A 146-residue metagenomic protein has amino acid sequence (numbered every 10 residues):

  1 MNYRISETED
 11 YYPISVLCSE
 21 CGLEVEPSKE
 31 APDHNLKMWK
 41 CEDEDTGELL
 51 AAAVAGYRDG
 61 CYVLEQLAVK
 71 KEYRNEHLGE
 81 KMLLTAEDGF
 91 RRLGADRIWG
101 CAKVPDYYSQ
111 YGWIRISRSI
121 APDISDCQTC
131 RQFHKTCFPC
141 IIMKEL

Functional and structural regions predicted by a protein language model:
M1-I14: A short beta-loop-alpha structural element at the N-terminal edge of CoA-dependent acyl/N-acetyltransferase catalytic
V16-S28: Helix-loop element at the rim of GNAT/NAT acetyltransferase active sites that forms part of the acceptor-substrate
V25-E44, A51-K70: A conserved beta-strand-loop-helix scaffold within acyl/acetyltransferase catalytic domains
L36-M38, T136-I142: Short hydrophobic/aromatic beta-strand or adjacent loop that forms the aromatic wall/cage of a ligand/substrate-binding
V69, N75-D88, W99-G100: Conserved acetyl-CoA-binding loop-helix of GNAT-fold acetyltransferases
D96, A102-Q128, K135: Conserved active-site alpha-helix within GNAT-family acetyltransferase domains
